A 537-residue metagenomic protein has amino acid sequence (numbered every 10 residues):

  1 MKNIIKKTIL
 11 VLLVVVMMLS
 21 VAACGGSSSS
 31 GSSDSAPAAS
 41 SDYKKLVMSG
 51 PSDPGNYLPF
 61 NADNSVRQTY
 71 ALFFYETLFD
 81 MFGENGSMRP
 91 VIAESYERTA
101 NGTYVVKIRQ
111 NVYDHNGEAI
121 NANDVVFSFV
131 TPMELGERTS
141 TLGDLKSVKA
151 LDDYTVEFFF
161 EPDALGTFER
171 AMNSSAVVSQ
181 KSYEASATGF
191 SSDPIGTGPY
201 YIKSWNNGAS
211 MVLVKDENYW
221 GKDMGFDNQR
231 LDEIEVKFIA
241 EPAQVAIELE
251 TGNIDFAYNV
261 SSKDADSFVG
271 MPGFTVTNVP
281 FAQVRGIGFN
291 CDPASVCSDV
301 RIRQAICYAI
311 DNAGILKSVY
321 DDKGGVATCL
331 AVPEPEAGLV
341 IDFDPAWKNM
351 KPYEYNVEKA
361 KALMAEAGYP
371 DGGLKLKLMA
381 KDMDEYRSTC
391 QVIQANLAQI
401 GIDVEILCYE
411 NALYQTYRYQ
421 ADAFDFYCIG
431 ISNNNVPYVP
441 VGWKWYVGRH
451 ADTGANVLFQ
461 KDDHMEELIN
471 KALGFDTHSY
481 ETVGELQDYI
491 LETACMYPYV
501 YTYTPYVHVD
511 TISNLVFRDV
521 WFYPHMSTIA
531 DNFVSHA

Functional and structural regions predicted by a protein language model:
S49-A100, V130, I195: N-terminal lobe/hinge region of extracytoplasmic solute-binding protein
L58, F79, C297-G338, S388-T389 (+1 more regions): Periplasmic-binding protein-like
F82-G83, S87, M172-Q229, E233 (+3 more regions): Gly/Pro-rich hinge or "lid" segments in bacterial periplasmic/extracellular proteins
E97, V105, S140-S182, Y201-N206: Surface-exposed binding/hinge segments that line and control ligand-binding clefts or catalytic entry sites
Y219-S267: Ligand-site clamp/hinge motif
G325-E366, E385-Y386: Structural transition elements
Y353, E405-L413, V441-T511, S535-A537: Extracytoplasmic/peripheral linker and loop segments enriched in polar/acidic and small residues with frequent Thr/Pro
H508-A537: Long beta-strand-rich cores associated with HINT superfamily self-processing modules
